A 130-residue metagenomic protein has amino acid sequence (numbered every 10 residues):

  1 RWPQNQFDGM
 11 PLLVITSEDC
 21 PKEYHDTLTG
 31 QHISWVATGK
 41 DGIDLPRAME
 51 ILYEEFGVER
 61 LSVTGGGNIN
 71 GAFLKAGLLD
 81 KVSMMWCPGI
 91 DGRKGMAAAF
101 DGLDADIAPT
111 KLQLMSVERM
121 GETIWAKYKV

Functional and structural regions predicted by a protein language model:
R1-V130: Enzymes that bind and transform nitrogen-containing heteroaromatic metabolites
